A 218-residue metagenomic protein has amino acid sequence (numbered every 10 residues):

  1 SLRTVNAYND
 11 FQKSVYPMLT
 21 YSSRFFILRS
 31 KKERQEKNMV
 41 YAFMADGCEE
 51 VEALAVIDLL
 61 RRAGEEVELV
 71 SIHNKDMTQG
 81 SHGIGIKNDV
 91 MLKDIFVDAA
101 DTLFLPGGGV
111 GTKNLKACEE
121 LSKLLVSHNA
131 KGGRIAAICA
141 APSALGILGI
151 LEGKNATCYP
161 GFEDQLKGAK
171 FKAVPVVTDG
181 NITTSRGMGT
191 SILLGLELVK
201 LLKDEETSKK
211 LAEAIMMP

Functional and structural regions predicted by a protein language model:
V5-D10, V15, E33: Acidic, Ala/Val/Gly-enriched low-complexity intrinsically disordered segments
Y8, Y16-T20, I27: Short, positively charged and aromatic/hydrophobic N-terminal segments
M39-E49, L59-S71, N88-P218: Active-site-adjacent pocket-lining segments in enzyme domains
C48-A53, M77: Short N-terminal binding/cap micro-motifs at the start of the first secondary-structure element
V70-T78: NAD(P)-binding Rossmann-fold cofactor-contacting core
G80-D89: A cross-family phosphate/adenosyl-ligand binding-site feature
